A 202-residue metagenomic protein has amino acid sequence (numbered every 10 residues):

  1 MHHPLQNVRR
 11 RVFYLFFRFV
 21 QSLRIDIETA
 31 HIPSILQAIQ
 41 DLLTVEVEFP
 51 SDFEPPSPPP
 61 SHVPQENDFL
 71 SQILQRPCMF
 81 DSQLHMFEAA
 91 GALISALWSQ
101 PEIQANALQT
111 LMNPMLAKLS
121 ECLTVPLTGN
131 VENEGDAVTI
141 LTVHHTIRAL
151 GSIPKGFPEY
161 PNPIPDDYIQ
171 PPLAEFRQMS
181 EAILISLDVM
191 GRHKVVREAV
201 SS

Functional and structural regions predicted by a protein language model:
M1-S202: Karyopherin-beta/Importin-beta family HEAT-repeat alpha-solenoid scaffold
